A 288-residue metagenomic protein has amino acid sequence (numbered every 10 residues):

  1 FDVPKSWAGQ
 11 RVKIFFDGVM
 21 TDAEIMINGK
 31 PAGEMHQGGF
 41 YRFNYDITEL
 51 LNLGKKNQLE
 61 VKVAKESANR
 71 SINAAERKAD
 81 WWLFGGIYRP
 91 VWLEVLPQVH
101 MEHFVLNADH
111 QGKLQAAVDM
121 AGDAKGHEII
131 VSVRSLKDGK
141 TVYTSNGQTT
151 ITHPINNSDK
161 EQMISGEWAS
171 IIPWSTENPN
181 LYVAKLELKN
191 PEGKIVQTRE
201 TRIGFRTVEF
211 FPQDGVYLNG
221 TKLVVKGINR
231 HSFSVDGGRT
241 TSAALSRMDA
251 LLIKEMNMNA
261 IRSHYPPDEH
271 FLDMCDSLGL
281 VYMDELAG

Functional and structural regions predicted by a protein language model:
F1-H103, D123, R262, P267-E269 (+1 more regions): Accessory beta-strand-rich segments of carbohydrate-active enzymes
I25-I27, K113-H153: Beta-strand-rich binding/interaction modules
M35, G39-N44, R70-I72, F84 (+1 more regions): Active-site mouth of glycoside hydrolases
Y41-Y45, I151, S158-I164: Short strand-edge motifs at loop-to-beta-strand transitions and within beta-strands of extracellular beta-rich domains
E60-K62, V183-E187: Extracellular recognition modules
I87, Y143-S145, I195-E200: Extracellular and select intracellular beta-sandwich modules with Ser/Thr-enriched, small-residue motifs on
E94, T150, R202-R206: Short beta-strand edge segments in extracellular beta-sheet folds
L96-V99, F205-F211: Extracellular interdomain linker/stem segments of modular secreted and single-pass surface proteins
